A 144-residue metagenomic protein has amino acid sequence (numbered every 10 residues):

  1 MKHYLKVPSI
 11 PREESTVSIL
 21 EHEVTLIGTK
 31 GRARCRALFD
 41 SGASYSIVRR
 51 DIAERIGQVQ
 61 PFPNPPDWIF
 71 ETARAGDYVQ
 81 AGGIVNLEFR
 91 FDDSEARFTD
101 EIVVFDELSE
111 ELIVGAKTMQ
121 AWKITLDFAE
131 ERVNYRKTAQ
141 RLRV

Functional and structural regions predicted by a protein language model:
M1-E14: Short glycine- and acidic-rich boundary segments immediately preceding or forming the N-terminal edge of structured
S15-L38, A75-T125: Aspartyl protease catalytic core from the pepsin/retropepsin fold
D40-S44: A short acidic Gly-Thr/Ser loop motif
Y45, E54, Q120: Glycine-rich nucleotide phosphate-binding loop and flanking beta-alpha elements of Rossmann-like dinucleotide-binding
S46, E131-V133: Hydrophobic residues embedded in beta-strands of well-ordered beta-sheets
I47-V48, V114: A conserved hydrophobic position in a structured secondary element of the catalytic/binding core that shapes
R50-N86: A compact, surface-exposed functional segment
W122, D127, N134-R141: Mixed-charge, glycine-accented linear interaction segment located at domain edges/termini
